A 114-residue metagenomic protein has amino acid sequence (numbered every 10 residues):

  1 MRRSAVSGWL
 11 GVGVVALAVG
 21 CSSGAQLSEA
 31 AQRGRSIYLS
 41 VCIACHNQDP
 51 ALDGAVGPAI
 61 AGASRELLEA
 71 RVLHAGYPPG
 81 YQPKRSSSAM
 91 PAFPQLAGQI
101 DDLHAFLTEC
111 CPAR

Functional and structural regions predicted by a protein language model:
M1-G20: Sec-dependent bacterial lipoprotein signal peptides
V15, S36-L39, K84: Processing junctions and N-termini across compartments
G20-I37, D53-V56: Electrostatic cytochrome c docking/interface patches
G24, C45, A113-R114: General secretory precursor processing signal
G34, L39-Q48, M90, L103 (+1 more regions): The canonical Cys-X-X-Cys-His
L52-D53, R71: Short acidic/histidine- and often glycine-rich active-site loop of Leloir-type glycosyltransferases that engages
A59-A113: Extracytoplasmic electron-transfer domains, predominantly the class I c-type cytochrome c fold
